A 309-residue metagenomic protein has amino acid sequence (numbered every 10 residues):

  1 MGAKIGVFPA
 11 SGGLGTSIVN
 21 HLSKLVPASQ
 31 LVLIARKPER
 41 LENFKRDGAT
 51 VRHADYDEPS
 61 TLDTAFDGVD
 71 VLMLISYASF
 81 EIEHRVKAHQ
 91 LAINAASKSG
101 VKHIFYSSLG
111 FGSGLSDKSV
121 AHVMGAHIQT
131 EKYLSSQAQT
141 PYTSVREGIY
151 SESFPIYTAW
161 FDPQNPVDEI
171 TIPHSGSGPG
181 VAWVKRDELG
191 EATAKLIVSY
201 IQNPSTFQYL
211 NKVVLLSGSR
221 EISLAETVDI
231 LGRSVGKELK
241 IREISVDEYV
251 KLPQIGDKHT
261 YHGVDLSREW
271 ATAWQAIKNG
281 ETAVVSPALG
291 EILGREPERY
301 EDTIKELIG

Functional and structural regions predicted by a protein language model:
G2-Q30, A35-R40, D57-S60, D67 (+3 more regions): Oxidoreductase cofactor-interface core, primarily capturing Rossmann-like NAD(P)-dependent enzymes
R40-D47, T64: Short loop/helix-cap segments at secondary-structure boundaries that form the rim of catalytic
F44-E58: Rossmann-fold cofactor-recognition segment
F66, D70-M73, F105: N-terminal Rossmann-like NAD(P) cofactor-binding module of classical short-chain dehydrogenase/reductase
H103-L109: Short beta-strand elements of ligand-binding domains
V228-N279: Terminal hydrophobic/aromatic helix or amphipathic segment near a protein terminus
A288-G309: Amphipathic terminal alpha-helices
